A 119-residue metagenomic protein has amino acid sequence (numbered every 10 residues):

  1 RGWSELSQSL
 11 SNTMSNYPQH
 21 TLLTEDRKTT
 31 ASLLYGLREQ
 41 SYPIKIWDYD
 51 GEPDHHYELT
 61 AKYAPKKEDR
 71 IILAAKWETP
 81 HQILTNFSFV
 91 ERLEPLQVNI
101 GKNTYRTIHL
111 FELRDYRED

Functional and structural regions predicted by a protein language model:
R1-S41: Extracytoplasmic
E5-P18, K45, G51-D119: Aromatic/acidic, Gly/Pro-rich catalytic loop(s) in extracytoplasmic/lumenal soluble domains of multi-pass membrane
